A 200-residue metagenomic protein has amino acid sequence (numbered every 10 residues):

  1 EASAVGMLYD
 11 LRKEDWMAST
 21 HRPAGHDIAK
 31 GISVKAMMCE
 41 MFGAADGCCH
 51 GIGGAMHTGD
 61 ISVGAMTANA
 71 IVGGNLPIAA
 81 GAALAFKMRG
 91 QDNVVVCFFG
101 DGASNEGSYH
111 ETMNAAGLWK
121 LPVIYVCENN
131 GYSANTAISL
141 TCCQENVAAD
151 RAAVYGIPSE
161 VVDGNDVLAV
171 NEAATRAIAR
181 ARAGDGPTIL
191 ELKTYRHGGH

Functional and structural regions predicted by a protein language model:
E1-W119, A137-A149, V154-G156: Cofactor-binding active-site loop characterized by glycine-rich and histidine/acidic residues
A18, I124-V126, V161, A169 (+2 more regions): Structured core elements
G25, N130-A134, R196-G198: Short gly/pro/ser/thr-enriched loop/turn and capping motifs at secondary-structure boundaries
A80, C97-G100, C127-N129, D163 (+1 more regions): Short, structured patches in soluble enzyme cores that scaffold and shape functional sites
N93-V95, V123, P187-T188: Residue-level recognition of the N-termini of beta-strands and the immediately preceding loop/turn
S108-Y109, E128, G199: Short, function-defining helix-loop hinge/capping sites that tune catalysis or transport
W119, E128-P187: Ligand/cofactor pocket segment of small-molecule handling proteins
R180-H200: Glycine/aspartate-rich loop-and-adjacent alpha/beta segment that forms the canonical ThDP
